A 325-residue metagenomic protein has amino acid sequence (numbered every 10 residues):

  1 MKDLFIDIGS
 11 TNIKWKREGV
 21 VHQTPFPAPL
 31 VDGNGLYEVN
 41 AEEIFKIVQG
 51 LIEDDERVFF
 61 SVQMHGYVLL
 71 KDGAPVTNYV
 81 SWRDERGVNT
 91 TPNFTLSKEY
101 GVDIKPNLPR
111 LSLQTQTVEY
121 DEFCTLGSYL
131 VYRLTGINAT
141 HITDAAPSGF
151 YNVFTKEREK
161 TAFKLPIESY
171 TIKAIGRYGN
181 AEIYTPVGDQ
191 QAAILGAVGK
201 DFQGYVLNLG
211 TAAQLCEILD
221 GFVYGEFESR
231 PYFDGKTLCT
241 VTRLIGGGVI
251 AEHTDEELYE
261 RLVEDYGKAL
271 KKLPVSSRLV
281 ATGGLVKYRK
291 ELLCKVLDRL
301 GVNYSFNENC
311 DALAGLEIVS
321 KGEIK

Functional and structural regions predicted by a protein language model:
M1, L113, G176-G204, G315-S320: Conserved phosphate-binding catalytic cores of ATP/NTP-utilizing and phosphoryl-transfer enzymes
M1-T77, E182-T185, S276-L279, C294-F306: N-terminal glycine/serine-rich phosphate-binding loop of ATP-dependent small-molecule kinases, especially carbohydrate
D3-D7, R57-V62, Y79, F123 (+3 more regions): Short glycine-aspartate micro-motif
G50-I52, Q190-A193, E257-A281, G315-V319 (+1 more regions): Phosphate/ATP-binding catalytic cores across multiple sugar-kinase/actin-like superfamilies, primarily ASKHA
D55-L108: Active-site phosphate-binding/coordination module
L96-Q190: Gly/Ser/Thr-rich active-site cleft segment
S97, L111-E119, Y132-I137, F163-E168 (+4 more regions): A short helix-loop
D189-A197, T242-I245, I250, E260 (+2 more regions): Glycine-rich phosphate-binding/hydrolytic loop that grips phosphoryl groups
